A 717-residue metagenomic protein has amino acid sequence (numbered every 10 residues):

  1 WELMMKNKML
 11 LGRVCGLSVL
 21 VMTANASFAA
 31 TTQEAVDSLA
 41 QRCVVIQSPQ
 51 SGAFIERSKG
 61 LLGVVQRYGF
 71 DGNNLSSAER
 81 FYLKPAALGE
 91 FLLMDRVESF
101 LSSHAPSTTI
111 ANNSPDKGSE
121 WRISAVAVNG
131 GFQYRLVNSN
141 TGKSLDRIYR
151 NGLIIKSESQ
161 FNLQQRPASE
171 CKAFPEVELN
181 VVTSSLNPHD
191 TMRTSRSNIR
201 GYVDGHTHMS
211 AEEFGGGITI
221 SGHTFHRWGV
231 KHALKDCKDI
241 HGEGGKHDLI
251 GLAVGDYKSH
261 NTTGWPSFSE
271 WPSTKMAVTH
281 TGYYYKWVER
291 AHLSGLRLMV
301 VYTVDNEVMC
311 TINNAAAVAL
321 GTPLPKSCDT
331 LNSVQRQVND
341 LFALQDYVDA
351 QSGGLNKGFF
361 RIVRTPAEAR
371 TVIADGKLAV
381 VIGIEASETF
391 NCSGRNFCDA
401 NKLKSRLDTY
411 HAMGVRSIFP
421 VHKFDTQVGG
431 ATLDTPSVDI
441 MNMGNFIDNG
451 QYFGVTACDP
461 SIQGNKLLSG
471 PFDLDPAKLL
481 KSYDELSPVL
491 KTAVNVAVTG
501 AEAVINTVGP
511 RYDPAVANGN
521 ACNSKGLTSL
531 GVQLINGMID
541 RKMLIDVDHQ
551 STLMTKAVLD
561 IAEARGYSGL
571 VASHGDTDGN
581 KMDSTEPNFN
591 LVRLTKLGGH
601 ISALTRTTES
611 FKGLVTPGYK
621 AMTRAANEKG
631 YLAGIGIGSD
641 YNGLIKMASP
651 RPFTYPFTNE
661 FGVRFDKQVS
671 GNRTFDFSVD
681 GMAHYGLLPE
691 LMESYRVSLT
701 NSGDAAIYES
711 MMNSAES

Functional and structural regions predicted by a protein language model:
W1-M4: Short, Lys/Arg-enriched N-terminal segments with co-localized hydrophobic residues within the first ~10-30 amino acids
K8, G12-V14: Small-residue packing motifs within transmembrane alpha-helices
V14-A24: Bacterial N-terminal signal peptides
N25-A29: Sec/Tat signal peptide C-region and signal peptidase I cleavage site
A30-E178: Lectin-like carbohydrate-binding module/patch detector with strong preference for beta-trefoil
R80, A379, K542-L544: Beta-strand-rich binding-surface signature of beta-sandwich/beta-barrel folds used to engage anionic ligands
R166-S524, T528-N536, L553-T555, L559-G566 (+2 more regions): N-terminal hydrophobic targeting/anchoring segments and the immediately downstream early-domain regions of hydrolases
L544-V547, S602: Short catalytic-loop micro-motif centered on adjacent basic/acidic residues
